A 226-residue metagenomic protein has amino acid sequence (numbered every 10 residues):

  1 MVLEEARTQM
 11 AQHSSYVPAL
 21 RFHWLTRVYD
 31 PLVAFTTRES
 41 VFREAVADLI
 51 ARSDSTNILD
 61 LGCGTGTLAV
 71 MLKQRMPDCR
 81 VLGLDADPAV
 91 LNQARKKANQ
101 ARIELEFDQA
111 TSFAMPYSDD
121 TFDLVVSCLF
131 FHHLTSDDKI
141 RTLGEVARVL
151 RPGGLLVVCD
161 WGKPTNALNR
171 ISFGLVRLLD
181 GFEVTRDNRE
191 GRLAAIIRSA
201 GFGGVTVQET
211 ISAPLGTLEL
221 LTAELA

Functional and structural regions predicted by a protein language model:
V2-R52, T67-L68: Conserved class I S-adenosyl-L-methionine
H13-Y16, V157-A200, V205-E219: C-terminal alpha-helical "lid/dimerization" subdomain adjacent to the S-adenosyl-L-methionine
S55-T56: Nucleotide donor/acceptor-binding cores
L59-L61, T65-A114: Class I SAM-dependent methyltransferase SAM/SAH-binding core
F113-L124: A short acidic, Gly/Pro-enriched loop at the edge of an enzyme's catalytic core that lines a small-molecule cofactor
L124-D137: A short SAM/SAH-binding and catalytic strip from SAM-dependent methyltransferases
I140-P152: A short glycine-rich, Lys/Arg-flanked "PGG" loop and its adjoining helix->strand segment in the class I
L220-A226: C-terminal lobe and adjacent flexible extensions of AdoMet/dcAdoMet transferase-like proteins
